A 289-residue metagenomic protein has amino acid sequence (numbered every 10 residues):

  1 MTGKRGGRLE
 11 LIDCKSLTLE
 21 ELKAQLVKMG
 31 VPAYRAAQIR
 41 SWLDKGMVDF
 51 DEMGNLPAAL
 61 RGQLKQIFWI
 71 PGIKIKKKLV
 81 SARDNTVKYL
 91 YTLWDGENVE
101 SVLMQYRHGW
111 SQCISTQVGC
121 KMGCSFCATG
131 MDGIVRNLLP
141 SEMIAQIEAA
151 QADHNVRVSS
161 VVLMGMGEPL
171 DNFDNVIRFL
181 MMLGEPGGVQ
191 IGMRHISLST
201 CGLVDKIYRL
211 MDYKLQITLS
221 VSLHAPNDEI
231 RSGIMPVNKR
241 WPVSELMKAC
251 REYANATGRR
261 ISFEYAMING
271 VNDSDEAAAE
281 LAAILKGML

Functional and structural regions predicted by a protein language model:
M1-W110: Flexible, acidic/Gly-rich N-terminal and inter-domain linker regions that tether and position cofactor-handling modules
S81, S115-T116, S199, S222: Short linear Ser/Thr-Pro motifs
L93, V118-C120, L223-A225: Short, small-residue-rich loop/turn micro-motifs
Q105-E142: Canonical Radical SAM [4Fe-4S] cluster-binding loop centered on the CxxxCxxC motif and its immediate flanking residues
G130-S160: Conserved alpha-helical substructure of the radical SAM core
Q151-S160, G165-L289: Conserved AdoMet/S-adenosylmethionine-binding subsite of the radical SAM
